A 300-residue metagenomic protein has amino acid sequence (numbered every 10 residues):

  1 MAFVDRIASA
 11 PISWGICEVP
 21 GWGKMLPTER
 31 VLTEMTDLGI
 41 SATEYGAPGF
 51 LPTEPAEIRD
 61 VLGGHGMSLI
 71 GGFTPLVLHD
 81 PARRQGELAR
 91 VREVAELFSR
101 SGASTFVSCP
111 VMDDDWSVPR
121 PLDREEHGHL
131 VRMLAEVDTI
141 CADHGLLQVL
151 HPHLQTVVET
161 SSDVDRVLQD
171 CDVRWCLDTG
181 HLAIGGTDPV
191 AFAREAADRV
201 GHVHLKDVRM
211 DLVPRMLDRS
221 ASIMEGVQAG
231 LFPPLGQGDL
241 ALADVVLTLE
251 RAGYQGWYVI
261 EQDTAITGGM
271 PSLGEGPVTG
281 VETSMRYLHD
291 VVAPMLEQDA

Functional and structural regions predicted by a protein language model:
M1-D37, G63, G102, A135 (+4 more regions): Histidine-acidic metal/acid-base catalytic patches
D5-W14, T43-Y45, L69-T74, F106-S108 (+4 more regions): Hydrophobic faces of well-ordered beta-strands that scaffold small-molecule active sites in alpha/beta enzyme cores
S13-P27, L78-L88, P119-E126, P234: Active-site mouth loops of central-metabolism enzymes
T36-S41, G66-S68: Short, solvent-exposed loop/edge-beta patches enriched in aromatic
A42-E57, L76-E87, L154-E159, H181-T187 (+3 more regions): Acidic-and-aromatic substrate-binding clefts and catalytic sites of carbohydrate-active enzymes
T53-L69, L146, L235: Short acidic, glycine/proline-enriched helix-loop-strand junctions
G64, P81-C176, I184, V278-G280: Active-site acidic/histidine proton-transfer and metal-coordination neighborhood in alpha/beta enzyme cores
F73-P75, V111-V118, T264-G268: A short small-residue
